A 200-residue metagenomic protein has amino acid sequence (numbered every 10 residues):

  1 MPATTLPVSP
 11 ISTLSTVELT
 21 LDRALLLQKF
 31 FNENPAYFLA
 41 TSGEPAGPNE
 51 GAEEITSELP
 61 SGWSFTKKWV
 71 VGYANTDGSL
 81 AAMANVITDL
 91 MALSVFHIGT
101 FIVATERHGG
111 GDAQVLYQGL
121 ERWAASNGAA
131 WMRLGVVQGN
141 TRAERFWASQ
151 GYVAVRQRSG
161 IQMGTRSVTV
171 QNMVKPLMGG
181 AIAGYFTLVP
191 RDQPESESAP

Functional and structural regions predicted by a protein language model:
P2-H108, Y117-G119, W123, G160 (+1 more regions): Acetyl-CoA-dependent GNAT
K68, V168-N172: Short hydrophobic/aromatic beta-strand or adjacent loop that forms the aromatic wall/cage of a ligand/substrate-binding
A124-G135: Conserved GNAT acetyl-CoA-binding A-motif
L134-E144, I161-R166: Conserved beta-strand-loop-alpha-helix junction that forms the acyl-donor binding cleft
A148-R158: Conserved acetyl-CoA-binding loop of GNAT-fold acetyltransferases
